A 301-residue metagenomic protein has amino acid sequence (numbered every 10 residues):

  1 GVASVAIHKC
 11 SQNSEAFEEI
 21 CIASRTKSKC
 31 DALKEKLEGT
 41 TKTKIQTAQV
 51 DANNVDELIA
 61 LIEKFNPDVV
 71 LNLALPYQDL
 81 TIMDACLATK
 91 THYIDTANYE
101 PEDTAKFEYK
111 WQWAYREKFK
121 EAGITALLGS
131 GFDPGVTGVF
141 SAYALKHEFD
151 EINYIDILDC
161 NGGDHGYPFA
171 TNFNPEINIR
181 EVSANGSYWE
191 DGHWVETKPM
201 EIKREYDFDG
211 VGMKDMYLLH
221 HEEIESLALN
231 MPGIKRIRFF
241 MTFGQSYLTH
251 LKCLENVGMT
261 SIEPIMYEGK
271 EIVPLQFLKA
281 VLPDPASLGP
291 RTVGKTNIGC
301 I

Functional and structural regions predicted by a protein language model:
A3-I7: N-terminal Rossmann-fold NAD(P) dinucleotide-binding loop
C10-S11: Aromatic pocket-lining residues of Rossmann-like dinucleotide-binding sites
E19-C21: Short beta-strand element of Class I
T26-K29: Helix N-cap at the beta1-alpha1 junction of Rossmann-like dinucleotide-binding domains, i.e., the first residues
Q49-P67, A74, Q78: Conserved Rossmann-fold cofactor-binding substructure of NAD(P)-dependent oxidoreductases
I62, D68-N72, C86, Y93-I94: N-terminal Rossmann-like NAD(P) cofactor-binding module of classical short-chain dehydrogenase/reductase
A97-I124: Rossmann-fold NAD(P)-binding glycine/threonine-rich loop
K146-I301: C-terminal catalytic/substrate-binding lobe primarily of soluble NAD(P)-dependent oxidoreductases
